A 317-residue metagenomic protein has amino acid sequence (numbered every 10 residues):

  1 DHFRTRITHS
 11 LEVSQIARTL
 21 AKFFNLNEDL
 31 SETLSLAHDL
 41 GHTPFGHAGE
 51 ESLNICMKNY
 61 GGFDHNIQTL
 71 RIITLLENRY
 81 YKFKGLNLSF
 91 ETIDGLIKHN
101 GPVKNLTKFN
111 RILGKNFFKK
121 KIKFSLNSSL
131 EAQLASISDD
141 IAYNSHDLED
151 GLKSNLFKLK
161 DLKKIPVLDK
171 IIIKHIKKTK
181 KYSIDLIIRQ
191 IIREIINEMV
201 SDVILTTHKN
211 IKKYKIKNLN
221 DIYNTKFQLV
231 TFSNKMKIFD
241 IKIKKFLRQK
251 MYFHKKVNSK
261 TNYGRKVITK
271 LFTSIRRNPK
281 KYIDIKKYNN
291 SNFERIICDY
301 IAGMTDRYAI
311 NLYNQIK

Functional and structural regions predicted by a protein language model:
D1-I7, S14-L20, N27-D29, F63-I67 (+1 more regions): Histidine-centered, transition-metal-coordinating active-site segments
D1-T5, H9, L40-F45: Catalytic phosphate-handling regions of large nucleic-acid enzymes and associated NTPases
L20-A21, L53: Broad structural signal for hydrophobic residues in well-ordered alpha-helices, predominantly aliphatic
L30-N66: Aspartate-rich (DDxxD/NDxxD/DxxxD) Mg2+/diphosphate-binding motifs and their adjoining helix-loop segments
